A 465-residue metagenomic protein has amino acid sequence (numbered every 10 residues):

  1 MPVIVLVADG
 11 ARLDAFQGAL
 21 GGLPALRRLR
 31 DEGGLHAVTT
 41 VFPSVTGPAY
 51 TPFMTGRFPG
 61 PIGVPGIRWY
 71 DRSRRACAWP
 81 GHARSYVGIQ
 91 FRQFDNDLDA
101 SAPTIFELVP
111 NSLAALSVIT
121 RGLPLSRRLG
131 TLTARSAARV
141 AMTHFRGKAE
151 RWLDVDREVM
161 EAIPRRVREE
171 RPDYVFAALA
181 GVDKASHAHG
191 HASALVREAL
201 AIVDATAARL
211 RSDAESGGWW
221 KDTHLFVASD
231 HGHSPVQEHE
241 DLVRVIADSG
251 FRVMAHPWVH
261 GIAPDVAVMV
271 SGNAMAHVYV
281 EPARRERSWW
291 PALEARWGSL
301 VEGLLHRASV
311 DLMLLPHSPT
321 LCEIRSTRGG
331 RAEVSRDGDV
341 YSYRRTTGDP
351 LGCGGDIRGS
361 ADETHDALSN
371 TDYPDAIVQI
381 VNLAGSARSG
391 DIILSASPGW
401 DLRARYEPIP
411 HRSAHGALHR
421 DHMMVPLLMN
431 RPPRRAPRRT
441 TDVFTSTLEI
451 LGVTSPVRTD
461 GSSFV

Functional and structural regions predicted by a protein language model:
P2-D9, S389: Short, hydrophobic/glycine-enriched beta-strand segments
I4-V5, I202-I246, I393-L394, T447: Metal-dependent active-site segment of extracytoplasmic phospho-/sulfohydrolases and closely related
F16-G63: Short, structured active-site-proximal loop/turn typified by the sulfatase FGly-forming signature C/S-X-P-X-R
L20-P24, R128-L132, G190-A194, H239-I246 (+2 more regions): Short secondary-structure boundary/capping segments
A37, N111-S117, Y174-A178, W220 (+3 more regions): A structural signal for short, well-ordered beta-strand segments and their strand-loop junctions that often border
V45-P48, W220, Q237-D241, I246 (+3 more regions): Short, solvent-exposed loop/turn segments at the edges of secondary structure
P52, G56-A194, A199-I202, E323-N370 (+2 more regions): His/Asp/Glu-rich, glycine-adjacent segments that coordinate divalent cations and/or stabilize oxyanion chemistry on
A263-R435, T440, F444: Active-site neighborhoods of enzymes that stabilize oxyanions during catalysis
